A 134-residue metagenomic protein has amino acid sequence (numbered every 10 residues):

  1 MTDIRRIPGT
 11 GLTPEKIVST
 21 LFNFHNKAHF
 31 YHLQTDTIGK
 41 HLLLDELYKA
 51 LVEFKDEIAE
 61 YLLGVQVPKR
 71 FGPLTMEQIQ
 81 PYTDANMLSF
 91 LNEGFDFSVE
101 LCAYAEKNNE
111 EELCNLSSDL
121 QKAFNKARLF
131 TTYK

Functional and structural regions predicted by a protein language model:
M1-P14, E112-N115: Charge-dense, intrinsically disordered terminal/linker segments
I7-V18, F24, T83-M87: Disorder-to-helix initiation segments
E15, S19-F22, N26, D45 (+4 more regions): Generic structural signal for well-ordered, non-transmembrane alpha-helical segments in soluble/cytosolic regions
N23-E46, L101-E112: Helix-loop segments that flank and shape redox-cofactor active sites
G39-F71: Conserved alpha-helical segments that form or flank metal/cofactor-binding pockets of metalloenzymes
G64-P68, E111, F130-K134: Long amphipathic alpha-helical segments
M76-R128: Acidic/histidine-rich alpha-helical segments that form the ligand environment of transition-metal centers
